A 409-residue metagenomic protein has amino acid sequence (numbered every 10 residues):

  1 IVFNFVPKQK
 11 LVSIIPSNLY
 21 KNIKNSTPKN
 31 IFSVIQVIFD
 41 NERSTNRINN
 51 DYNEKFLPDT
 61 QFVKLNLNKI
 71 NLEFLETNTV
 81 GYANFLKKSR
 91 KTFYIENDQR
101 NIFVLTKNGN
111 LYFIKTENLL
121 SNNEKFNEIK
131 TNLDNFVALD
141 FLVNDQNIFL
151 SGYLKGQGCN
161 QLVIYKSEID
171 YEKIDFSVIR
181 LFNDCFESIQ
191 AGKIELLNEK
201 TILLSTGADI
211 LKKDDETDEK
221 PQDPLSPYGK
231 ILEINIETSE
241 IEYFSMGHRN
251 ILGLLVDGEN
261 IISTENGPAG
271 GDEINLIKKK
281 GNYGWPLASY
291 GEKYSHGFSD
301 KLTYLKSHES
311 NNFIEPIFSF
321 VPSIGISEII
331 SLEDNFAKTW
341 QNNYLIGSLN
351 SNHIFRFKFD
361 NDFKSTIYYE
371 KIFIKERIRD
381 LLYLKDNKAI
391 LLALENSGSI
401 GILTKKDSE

Functional and structural regions predicted by a protein language model:
F32, Q36-L72, A138, A208-I367 (+1 more regions): Beta-propeller domain segments
F62, N97-K130, L349: Beta-propeller domains
Y82-Q99, L133-Q146, C185-T201, M246-N260 (+2 more regions): Beta-rich, blade/repeat-based domains predominating in secreted/periplasmic proteins but also intracellular
N101-L105, Y112, N147-S151, T201-S205 (+4 more regions): Conserved beta-propeller blade signature
N108, L154-G156, A208-I210, G267 (+3 more regions): Residue-level signature of beta-propeller blades and closely related beta-rich strand-turn architectures in secreted
N110-F113, G156-K166, Y228, G270-N275 (+2 more regions): Structural motif
N135-A138, G158-L196: Asp-box/WD-like beta-propeller blade repeats and closely related beta-sheet repeat scaffolds
D380-E409: Blade-level signature of beta-propeller repeat domains, shared across WD40, Kelch, NHL, RCC1 and BNR/Asp-box propellers
